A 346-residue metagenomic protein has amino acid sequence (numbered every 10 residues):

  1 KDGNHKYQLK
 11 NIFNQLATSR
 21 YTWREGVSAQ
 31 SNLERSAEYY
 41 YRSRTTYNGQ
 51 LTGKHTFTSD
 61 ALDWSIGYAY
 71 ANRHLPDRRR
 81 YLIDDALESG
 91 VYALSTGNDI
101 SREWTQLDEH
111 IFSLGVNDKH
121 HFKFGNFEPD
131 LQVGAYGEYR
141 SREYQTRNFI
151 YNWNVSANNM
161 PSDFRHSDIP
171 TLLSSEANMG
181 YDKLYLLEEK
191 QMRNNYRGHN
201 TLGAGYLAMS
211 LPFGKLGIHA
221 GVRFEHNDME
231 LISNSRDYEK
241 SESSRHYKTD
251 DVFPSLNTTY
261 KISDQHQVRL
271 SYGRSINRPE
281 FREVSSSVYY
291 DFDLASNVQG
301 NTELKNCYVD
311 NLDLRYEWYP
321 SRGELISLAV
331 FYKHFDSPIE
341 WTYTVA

Functional and structural regions predicted by a protein language model:
K1, L16-T18, S101, F112 (+2 more regions): Signature of Gram-negative outer-membrane beta-barrel scaffolds
K1-Y21, R44-L51, T58, P254-L256: Transmembrane beta-barrel wall of Gram-negative outer-membrane proteins
N4-Y7, S59-L62, N126-P129, K215-I218 (+2 more regions): Repeated loop/turn-to-beta-strand initiation elements of outer-membrane beta-barrel proteins
Q8-E34, N72-D84, R140-S162, E230-R236 (+3 more regions): Outer-membrane beta-barrel and related beta-rich outer-membrane complex signature in Gram-negative bacteria
L9-Q15, W64-Y70, L131-Y139, A220-H226 (+3 more regions): Transmembrane beta-barrel strands of outer-membrane/channel proteins
A17-S19, W23-E25, H74, S167-K183 (+3 more regions): Surface-exposed extracellular loop regions of Gram-negative outer-membrane beta-barrel proteins, predominantly
E25-R35, A86-I100, G180-K190, H226-K240 (+4 more regions): Flexible, solvent-exposed coil segments and beta strand-coil junctions, predominantly the extracellular/periplasmic
E34-T52, K190-G203, I276-F335: Outer-membrane beta-barrel signature, preferentially recognizing the C-terminal barrel domain of Gram-negative
